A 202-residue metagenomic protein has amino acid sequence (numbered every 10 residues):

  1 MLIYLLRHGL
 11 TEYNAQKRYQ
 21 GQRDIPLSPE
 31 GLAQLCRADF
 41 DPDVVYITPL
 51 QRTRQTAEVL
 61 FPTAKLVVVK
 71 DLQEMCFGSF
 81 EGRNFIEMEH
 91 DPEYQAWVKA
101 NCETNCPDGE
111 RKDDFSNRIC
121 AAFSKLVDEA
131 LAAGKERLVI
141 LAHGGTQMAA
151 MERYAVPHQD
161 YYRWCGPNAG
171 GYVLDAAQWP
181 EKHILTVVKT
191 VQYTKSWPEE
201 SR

Functional and structural regions predicted by a protein language model:
L2-A64: Active-site-proximal alpha-helix that buttresses catalytic centers in soluble enzyme cores
I3, D43, G134-G144: Generic beta-sheet signal
T11, T146-Q147: Short active-site segment of divalent metal-dependent hydrolases/proteases that encodes the spacing between
F40-D41, L126-E136: Glycine-rich phosphate-binding loop signature in dinucleotide/nucleotide-binding domains
D41-D71, A96, E152, D175-R202: Conserved histidine-centered catalytic loops in small-molecule metabolism enzymes
I47-T48, N117, L141-A142: Short beta-strand scaffold positions
L60-R118: Phosphate-handling substructures
P157-L185: Domain-level recognition of soluble alpha/beta enzyme cores, biased toward histidine phosphatases/phosphomutases
